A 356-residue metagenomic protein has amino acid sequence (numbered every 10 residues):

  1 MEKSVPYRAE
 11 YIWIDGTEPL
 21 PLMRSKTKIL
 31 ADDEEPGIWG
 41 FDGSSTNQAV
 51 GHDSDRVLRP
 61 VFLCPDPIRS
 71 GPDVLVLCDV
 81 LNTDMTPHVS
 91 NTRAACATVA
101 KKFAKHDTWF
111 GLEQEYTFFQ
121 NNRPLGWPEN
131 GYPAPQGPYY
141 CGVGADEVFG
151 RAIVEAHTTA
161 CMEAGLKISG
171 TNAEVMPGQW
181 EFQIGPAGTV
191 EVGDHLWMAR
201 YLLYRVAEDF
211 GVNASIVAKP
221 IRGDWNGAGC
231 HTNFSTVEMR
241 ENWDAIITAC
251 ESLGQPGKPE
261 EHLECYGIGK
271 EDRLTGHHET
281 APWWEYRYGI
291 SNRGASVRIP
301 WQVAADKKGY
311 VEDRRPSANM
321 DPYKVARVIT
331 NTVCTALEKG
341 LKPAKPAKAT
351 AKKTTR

Functional and structural regions predicted by a protein language model:
M1-R356: Glycine-rich, acidic/polar active-site loops that bind/position phosphate-bearing ligands
